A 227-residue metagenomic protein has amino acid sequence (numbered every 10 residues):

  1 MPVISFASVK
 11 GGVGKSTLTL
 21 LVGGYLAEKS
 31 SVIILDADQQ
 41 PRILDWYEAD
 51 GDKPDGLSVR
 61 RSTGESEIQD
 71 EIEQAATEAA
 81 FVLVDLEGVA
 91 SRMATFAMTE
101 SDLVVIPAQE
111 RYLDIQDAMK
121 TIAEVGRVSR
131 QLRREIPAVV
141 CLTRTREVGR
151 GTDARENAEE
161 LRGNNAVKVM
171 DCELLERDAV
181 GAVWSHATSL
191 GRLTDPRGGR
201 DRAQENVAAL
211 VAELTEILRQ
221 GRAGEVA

Functional and structural regions predicted by a protein language model:
P2-V9, L20-T95, S185: P-loop/Walker-type NTP enzyme "switch/lid" segment
K15: Conserved lysine of the Walker
I34, V84, I106, V140-L142: Structural beta-sheet core signal
M93-Y112: Inter-motif core of Ras-like GTPase G domains
A118-L132: Conserved C-terminal guanine-recognition region of P-loop GTPase G domains, centered on the G4
R146, N157-G191: Beta-strand-loop-alpha "switch" segments that mediate conformational coupling across diverse proteins
G181-A208: Inter-lobe coupling/hinge region of RecA-like P-loop helicase motors
